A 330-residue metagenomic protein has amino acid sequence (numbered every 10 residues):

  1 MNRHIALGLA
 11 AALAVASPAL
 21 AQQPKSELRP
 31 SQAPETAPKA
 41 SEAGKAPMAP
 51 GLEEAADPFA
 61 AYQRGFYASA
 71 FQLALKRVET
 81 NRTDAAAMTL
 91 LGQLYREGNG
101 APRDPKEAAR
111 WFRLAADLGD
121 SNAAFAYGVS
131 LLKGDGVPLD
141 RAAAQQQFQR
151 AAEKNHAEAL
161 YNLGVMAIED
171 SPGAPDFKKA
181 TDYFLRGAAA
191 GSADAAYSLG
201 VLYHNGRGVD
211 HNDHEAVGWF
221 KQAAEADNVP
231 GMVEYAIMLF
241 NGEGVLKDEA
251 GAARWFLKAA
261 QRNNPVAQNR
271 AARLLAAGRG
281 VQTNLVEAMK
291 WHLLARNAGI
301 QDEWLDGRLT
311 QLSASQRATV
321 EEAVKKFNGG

Functional and structural regions predicted by a protein language model:
G8-A16: Bacterial N-terminal signal peptides
A19-T89: N-terminal leader/linker segments that initiate helical-solenoid repeat arrays
E27-S31, E35-E42, A46, T283 (+1 more regions): Terminal, low-structured helical/coil segments at or just beyond the last alpha-helical repeat
P47-E54, F66, T80-D84, E97-N99 (+15 more regions): Short helix-capping/linker turns of helical repeat alpha-solenoids
E54-A61, L73-R77, M88-E97, A124 (+9 more regions): Hydrophobic face of amphipathic alpha-helices that form TPR/SEL1-like repeat modules and related alpha-solenoid
G65-Q72, P102-W111, P138-Q147, G173-Y183 (+3 more regions): Structural signature of tandem alpha-helical TPR/SEL1-like repeats, specifically the intra-repeat loop/turn
G100-R103, G136, P172, G208 (+3 more regions): Alpha-helical linker/edge segments of TPR/alpha-solenoid repeat scaffolds and analogous pre-/post-domain helices
